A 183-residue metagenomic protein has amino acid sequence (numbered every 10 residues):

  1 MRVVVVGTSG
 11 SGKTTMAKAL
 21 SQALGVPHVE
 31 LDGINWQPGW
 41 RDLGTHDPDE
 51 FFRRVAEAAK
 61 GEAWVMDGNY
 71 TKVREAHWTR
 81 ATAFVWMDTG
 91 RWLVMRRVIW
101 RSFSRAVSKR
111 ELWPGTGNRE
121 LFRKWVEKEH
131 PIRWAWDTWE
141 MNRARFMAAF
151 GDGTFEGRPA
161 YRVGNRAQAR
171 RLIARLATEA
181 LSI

Functional and structural regions predicted by a protein language model:
V5: Hydrophobic anchor at the beta1->P-loop junction of P-loop NTPases
S9: The conserved Walker
K13: Conserved lysine of the Walker
M16: Hydrophobic positions on the alpha1 helix immediately C-terminal to the Walker A/P-loop
A19: Active-site signature of alpha/beta-hydrolase-fold catalytic machinery across serine- and Asp/Cys-nucleophile hydrolases
A23, R133-I183: NTP-dependent small-molecule kinase module
P27-F84, T89: Conserved nucleotide-sensing/catalytic segment adjacent to the nucleotide-binding pocket in NTP-handling enzymes
T89-N142: A glycine- and Lys/Arg-enriched "phosphate-lid" helix/loop adjacent to the NTP-binding pocket of small-molecule kinases
